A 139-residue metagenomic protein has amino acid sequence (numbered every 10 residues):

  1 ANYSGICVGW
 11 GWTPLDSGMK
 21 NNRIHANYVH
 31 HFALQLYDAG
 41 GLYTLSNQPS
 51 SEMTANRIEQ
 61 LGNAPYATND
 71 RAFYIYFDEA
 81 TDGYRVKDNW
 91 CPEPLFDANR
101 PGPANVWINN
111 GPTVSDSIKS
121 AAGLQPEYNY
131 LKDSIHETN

Functional and structural regions predicted by a protein language model:
A1-S4, G18-A33, P49-A64, D82-E93 (+1 more regions): Right-handed parallel beta-helix
N2, V8, Y37-D38, E59 (+4 more regions): Generic detector of intrinsically disordered, low-complexity, polar/charged segments
N2-P14, L36-L45, A67-D78: Extracellular beta-strand/beta-solenoid scaffold signature
V8-K20, A26, L45-Q48, Y74-Y76 (+1 more regions): Aromatic- and carboxylate-enriched substrate-binding clefts and catalytic-loop regions of carbohydrate-active enzymes
W12-P14, Q35, Q48-S50, A64 (+4 more regions): A generic structural micro-environment signature that highlights single residues at secondary-structure boundaries
Y37-G40, A55, Y66-N69, N99 (+1 more regions): A generic "cationic amphipathic patch" detector
S51, K87, E93-N139: Acidic, glycine- and Ser/Thr-rich low-complexity intrinsically disordered tracts in extracellular/secreted proteins
L61-F77, P94-P101: Short flexible/disordered coil segments
